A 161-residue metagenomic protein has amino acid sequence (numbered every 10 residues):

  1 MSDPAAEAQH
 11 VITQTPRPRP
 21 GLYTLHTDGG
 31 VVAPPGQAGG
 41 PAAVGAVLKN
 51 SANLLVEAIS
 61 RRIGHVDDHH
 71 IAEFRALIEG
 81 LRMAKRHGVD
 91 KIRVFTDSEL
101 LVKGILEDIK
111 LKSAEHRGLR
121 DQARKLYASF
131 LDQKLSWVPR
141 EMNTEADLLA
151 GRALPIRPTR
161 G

Functional and structural regions predicted by a protein language model:
M1-T24, E57-I59, H87, S129 (+2 more regions): Intrinsically disordered, low-complexity regions
I12-I71, R82-R86: RNase H-like nuclease fold core
G30-G36, I78-G151, I156-P158: RNase H catalytic domain
R75: Active-site phosphate/pyrophosphate-handling residues
